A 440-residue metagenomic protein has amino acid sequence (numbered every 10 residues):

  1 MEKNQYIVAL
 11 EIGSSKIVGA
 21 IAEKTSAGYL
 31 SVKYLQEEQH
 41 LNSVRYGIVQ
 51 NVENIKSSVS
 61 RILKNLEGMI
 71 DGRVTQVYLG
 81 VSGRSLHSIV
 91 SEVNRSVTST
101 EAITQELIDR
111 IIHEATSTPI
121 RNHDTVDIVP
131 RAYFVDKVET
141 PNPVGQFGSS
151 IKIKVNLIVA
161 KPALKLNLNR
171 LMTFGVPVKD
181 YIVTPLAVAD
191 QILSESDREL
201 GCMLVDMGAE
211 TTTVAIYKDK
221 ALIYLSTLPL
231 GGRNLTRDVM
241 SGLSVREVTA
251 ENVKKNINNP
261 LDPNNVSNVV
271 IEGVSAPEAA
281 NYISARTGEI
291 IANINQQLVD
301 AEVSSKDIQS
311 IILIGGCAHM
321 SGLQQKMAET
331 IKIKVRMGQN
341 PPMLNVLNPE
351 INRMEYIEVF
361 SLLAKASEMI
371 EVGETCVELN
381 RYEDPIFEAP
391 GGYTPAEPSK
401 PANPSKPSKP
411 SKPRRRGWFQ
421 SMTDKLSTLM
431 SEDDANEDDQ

Functional and structural regions predicted by a protein language model:
M1-I7, Y34, G72-Q76, A221 (+3 more regions): C-terminal region/appendage detector
M1-K16, A20-Q76, V81-C202, A279 (+1 more regions): Nucleotide/phosphate-binding catalytic cleft detector across ATP-hydrolyzing and phosphate-transferring enzymes
A9-L10, G19, L79, M172 (+5 more regions): Residue-level signature of catalytic and energy-coupling elements of molecular machines, predominantly ATP/GTP-dependent
L10-K16, V81-S82, L204-T211, Y217-K220 (+2 more regions): A short acidic Gly-Thr/Ser loop motif
I21-A22, S91-E92, I216-K218, Q324-K326: Short amphipathic alpha-helical segments
V44-Y46, L222-L225: Short small-residue beta-strand/loop micro-motif enriched in glycine and branched aliphatics
Q146-F147, E195-K218, Y224: Phosphate-binding/catalytic loop of phosphoryl-transfer enzymes
V155, S310-I311: Short active-site oxyanion
